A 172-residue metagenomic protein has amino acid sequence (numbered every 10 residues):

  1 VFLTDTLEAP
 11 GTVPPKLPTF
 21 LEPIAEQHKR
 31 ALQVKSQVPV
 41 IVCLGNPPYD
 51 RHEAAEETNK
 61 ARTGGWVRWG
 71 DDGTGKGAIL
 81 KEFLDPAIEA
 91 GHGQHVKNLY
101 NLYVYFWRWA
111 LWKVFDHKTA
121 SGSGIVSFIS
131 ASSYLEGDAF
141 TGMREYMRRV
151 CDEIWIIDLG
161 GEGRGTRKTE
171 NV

Functional and structural regions predicted by a protein language model:
V1-W155: SAM-dependent methyltransferase catalytic region
I154-V172: Class I S-adenosyl-L-methionine
